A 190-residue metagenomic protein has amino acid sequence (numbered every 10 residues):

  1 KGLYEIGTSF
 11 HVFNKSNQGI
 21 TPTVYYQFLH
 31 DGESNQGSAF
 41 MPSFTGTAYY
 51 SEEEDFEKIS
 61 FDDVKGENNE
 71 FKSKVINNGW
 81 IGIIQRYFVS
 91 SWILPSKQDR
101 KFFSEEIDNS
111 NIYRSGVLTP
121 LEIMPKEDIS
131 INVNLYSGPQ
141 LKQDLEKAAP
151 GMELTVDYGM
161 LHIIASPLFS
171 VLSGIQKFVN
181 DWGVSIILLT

Functional and structural regions predicted by a protein language model:
K1-T155: Soluble non-transmembrane domains of integral membrane proteins
Y136-S185: Interfacial loop/helix-cap signal at membrane boundaries in integral membrane proteins
I187-T190: Cytosol/matrix-facing ends of alpha-helical transmembrane segments
